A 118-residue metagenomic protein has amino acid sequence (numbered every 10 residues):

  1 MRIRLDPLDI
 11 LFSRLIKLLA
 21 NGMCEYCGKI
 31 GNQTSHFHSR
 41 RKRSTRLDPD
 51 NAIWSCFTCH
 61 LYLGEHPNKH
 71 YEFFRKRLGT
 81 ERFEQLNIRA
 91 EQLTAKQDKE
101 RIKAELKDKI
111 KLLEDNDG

Functional and structural regions predicted by a protein language model:
M1-L11, L112-G118: Arg/Lys-rich, low-complexity, intrinsically disordered N-terminal tails that contact nucleic acids
R2-D6, K42-T45, H60: Short, surface-exposed loop/turn motifs that are enriched in glycine and acidic residues and include a nearby proline
L8-Q33, C56: Short cysteine-rich loop/turn motifs with clustered Cys
M23-I53, L63, K69: Histidine-centered nuclease catalytic patch
R43, P49, I53, C59 (+2 more regions): Compact, Lys/Arg-rich rRNA/RNP-binding cores from ribosome-related proteins
Y62-K69, T80-L86: Substrate-binding/catalytic groove segments of enzymes that remodel or degrade extracellular structural polymers
R82-G118: Short flanking/linker segments adjacent to small metal-binding domains or redox-active Cys/His motifs
